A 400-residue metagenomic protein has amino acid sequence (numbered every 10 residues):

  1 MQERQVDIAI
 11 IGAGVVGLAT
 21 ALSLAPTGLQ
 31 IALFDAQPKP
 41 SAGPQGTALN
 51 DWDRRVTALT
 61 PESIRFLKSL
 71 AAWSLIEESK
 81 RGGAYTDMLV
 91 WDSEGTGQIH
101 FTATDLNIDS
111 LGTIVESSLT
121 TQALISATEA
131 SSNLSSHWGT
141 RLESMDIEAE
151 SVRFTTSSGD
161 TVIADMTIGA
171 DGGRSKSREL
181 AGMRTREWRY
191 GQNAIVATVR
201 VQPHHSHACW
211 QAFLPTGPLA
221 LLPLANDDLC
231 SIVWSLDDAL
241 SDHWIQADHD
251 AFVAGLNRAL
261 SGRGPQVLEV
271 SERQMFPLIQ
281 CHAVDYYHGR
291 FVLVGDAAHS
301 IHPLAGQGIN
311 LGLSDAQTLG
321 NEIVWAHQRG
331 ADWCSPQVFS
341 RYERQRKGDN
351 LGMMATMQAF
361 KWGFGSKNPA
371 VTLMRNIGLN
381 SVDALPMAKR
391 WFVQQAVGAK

Functional and structural regions predicted by a protein language model:
E3-R4, I76-L180, W188-N193: Conserved N-terminal helical subregion
V6-L33: N-terminal Rossmann-like FAD-binding beta1-loop-alpha1 element of flavoenzymes
V16, K39, R174: Conserved Rossmann-like nucleotide-cofactor binding loop
A25-W52: Glycine-rich FAD pyrophosphate-binding loop
D51-S93: N-terminal FAD cofactor-binding segment of flavoenzymes
L67, S151-R273: Conserved FAD-binding catalytic core of PHBH/FMO-like flavoproteins
D242-C334: FAD/FMN-dependent oxidoreductases across multiple families
N321-K400: C-terminal helical "tail/cap" subdomain of flavin- and related membrane-associated enzymes
